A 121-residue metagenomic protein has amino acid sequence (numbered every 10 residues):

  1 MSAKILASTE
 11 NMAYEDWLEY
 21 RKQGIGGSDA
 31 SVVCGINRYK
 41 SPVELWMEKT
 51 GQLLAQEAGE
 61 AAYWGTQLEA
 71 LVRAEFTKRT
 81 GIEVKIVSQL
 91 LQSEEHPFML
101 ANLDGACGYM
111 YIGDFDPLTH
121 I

Functional and structural regions predicted by a protein language model:
M1-Q67: Charged, glycine-rich intrinsically disordered N-terminal tails and low-complexity linkers that flank
E60, L68, L90-L91, C107-Y111: Short, flexible loop/turn elements at secondary-structure junctions
A62-K85: Acidic-basic catalytic patches of nuclease active cores, encompassing PD-(D/E)XK and other metal-cofactor nuclease
L68, P97-F98: Short, glycine/acidic-rich beta->alpha junctions
V72, L103, Y109: Active-site-proximal segments of catalytic enzyme domains that coordinate small-molecule cofactors or metal ions
T77-P97, D104-A106: A short acidic/basic microdomain associated with nuclease active sites
F98-L100, L118: Coil-to-beta-strand transition motifs
A106-I121: Active-site beta-strand-loop-beta-strand hairpin of nuclease catalytic cores that positions key catalytic residues
